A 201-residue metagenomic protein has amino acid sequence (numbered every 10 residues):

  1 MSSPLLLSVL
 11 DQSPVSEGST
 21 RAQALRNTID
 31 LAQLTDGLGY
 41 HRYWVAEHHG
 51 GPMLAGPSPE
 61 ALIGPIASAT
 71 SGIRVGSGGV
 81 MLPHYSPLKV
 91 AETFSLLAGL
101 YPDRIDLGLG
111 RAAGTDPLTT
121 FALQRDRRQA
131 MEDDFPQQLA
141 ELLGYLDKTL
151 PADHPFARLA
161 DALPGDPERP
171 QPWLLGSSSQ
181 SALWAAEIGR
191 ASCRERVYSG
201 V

Functional and structural regions predicted by a protein language model:
M1-I73: N-terminal beta1-alpha1-beta2 module of alpha/beta enzyme domains
P4-R21, P83-T149: Flexible, glycine-rich active-site loops centered on histidine and acidic residues that chelate a metal or position
P4-V9, H41-R42, G72-G79, R104-G108 (+2 more regions): Structural preference for beta-strand elements that scaffold enzyme active sites
Q12-V15, H48-G50, V80-L82, G110-G114 (+2 more regions): Active-site beta-loop-alpha junctions enriched in small/polar residues
N27-L31, T35, T93, Q138 (+1 more regions): Alpha-helical packing segments of well-folded alpha/beta enzyme cores
R128-E187: Aromatic- and glycine-enriched pocket-lining scaffold segments that form the walls of small-molecule binding clefts
A191, E195-V201: Single conserved hydrophobic/aromatic residue that forms the stacking wall/gate of nucleotide- or nucleobase-binding
